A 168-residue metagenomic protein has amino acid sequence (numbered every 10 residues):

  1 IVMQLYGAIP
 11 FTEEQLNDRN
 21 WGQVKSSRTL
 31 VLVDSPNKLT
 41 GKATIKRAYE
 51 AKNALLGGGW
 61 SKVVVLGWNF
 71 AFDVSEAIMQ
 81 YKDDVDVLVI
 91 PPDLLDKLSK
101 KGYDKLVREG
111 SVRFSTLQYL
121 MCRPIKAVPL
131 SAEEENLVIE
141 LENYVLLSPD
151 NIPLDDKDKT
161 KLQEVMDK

Functional and structural regions predicted by a protein language model:
I1-K168: Accessory, often C-terminal, charged low-complexity segments
